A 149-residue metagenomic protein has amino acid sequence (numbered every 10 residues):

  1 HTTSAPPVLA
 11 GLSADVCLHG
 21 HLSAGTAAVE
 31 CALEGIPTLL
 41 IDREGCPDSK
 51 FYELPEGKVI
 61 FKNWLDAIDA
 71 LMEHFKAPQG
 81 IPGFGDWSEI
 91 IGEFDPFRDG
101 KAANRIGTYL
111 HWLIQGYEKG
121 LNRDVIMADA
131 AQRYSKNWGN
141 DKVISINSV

Functional and structural regions predicted by a protein language model:
H1-S4: Nucleotide-activated donor-binding/catalytic signature segment of Leloir-type glycosyltransferases, i.e., the conserved
P7-A14: Short alpha-helical donor nucleotide-sugar binding micro-motif in glycosyltransferases
V16, H21-R98: Catalytic binding pocket for nucleotide-activated donors in carbohydrate/polymer assembly enzymes
L65, D69-V149: C-terminal amphipathic helix plus adjacent low-complexity, charged tail appended to glycosyltransferase catalytic
